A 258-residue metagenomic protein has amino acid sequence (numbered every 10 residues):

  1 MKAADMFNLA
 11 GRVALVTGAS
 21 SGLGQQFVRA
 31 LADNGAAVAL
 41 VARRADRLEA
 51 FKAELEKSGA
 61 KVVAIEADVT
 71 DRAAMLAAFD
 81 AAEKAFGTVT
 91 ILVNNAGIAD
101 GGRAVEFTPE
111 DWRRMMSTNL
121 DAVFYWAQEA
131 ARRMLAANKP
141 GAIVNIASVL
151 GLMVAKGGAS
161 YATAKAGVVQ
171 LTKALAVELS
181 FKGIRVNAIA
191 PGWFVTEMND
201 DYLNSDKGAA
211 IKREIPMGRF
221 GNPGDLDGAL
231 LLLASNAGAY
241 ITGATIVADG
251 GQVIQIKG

Functional and structural regions predicted by a protein language model:
K2-D5, M153, L231, T242-G258: Short C-terminal tail/terminal secondary-structure segment of NAD(P)H-dependent dehydrogenase/reductase domains
V13, S20-S21: Conserved glycine-rich cofactor-binding loop
A45-D46, E66-A77, P109, G224-D225: The beta1-alpha1 cofactor-binding region of Rossmann-like NAD(H)/NADP(H)-dependent oxidoreductases
R103-A104, D111-R113, I211: Substrate-binding pocket helix/loop in short-chain dehydrogenase/reductase
A127, A164, T172: Active-site helix of classical SDR
R132, V177-F181, A239: Alpha-helical segment proximal to the catalytic Tyr-Lys
S148: Residue(s) in the substrate-gating loop at a strand-loop-helix junction that position the organic substrate next
